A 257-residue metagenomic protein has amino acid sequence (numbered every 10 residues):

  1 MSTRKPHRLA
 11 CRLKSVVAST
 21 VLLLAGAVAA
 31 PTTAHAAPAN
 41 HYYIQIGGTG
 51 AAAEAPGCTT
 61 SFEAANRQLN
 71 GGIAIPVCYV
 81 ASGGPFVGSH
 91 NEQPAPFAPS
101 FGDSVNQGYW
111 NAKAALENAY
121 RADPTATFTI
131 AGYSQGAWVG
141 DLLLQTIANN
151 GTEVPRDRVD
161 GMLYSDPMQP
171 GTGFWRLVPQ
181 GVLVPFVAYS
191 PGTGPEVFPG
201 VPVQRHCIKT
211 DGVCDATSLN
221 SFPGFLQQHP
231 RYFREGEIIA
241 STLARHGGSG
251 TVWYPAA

Functional and structural regions predicted by a protein language model:
M1-A36: Secretory targeting and sorting signals
K14, W138-L142, V182-P185: A short linear-motif detector with a strong N-terminal bias
A37-N118, T146-A257: Surface cap/lid and interfacial helix-loop subdomains adjacent to catalytic sites that gate substrate access
R121-Y133: Alpha/beta-hydrolase fold nucleophile elbow
I130-Q145: Gly/Ala-rich beta-loop-alpha elbow adjacent to hydrolase catalytic centers
